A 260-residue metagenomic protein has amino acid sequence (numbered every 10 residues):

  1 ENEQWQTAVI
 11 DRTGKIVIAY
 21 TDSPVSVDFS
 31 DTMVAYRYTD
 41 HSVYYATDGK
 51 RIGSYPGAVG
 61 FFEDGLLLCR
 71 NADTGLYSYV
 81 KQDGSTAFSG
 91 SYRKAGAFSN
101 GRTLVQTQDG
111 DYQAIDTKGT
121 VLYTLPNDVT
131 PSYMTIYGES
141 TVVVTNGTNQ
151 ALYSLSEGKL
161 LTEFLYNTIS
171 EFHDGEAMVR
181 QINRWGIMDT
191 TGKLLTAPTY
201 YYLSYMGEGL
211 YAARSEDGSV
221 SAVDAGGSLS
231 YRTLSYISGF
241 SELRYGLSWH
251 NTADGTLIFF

Functional and structural regions predicted by a protein language model:
E1-F260: Residue-level detector of conserved, function-critical positions
